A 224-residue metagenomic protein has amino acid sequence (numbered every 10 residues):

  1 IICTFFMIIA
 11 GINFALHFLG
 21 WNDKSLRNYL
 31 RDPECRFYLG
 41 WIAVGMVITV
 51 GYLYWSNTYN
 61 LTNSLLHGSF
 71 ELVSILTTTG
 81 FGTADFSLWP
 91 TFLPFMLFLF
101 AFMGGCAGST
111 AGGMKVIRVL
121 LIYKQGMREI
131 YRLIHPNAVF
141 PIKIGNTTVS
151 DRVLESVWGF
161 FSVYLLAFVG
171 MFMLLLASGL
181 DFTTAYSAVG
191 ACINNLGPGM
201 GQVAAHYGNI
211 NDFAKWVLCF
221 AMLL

Functional and structural regions predicted by a protein language model:
I1-L224: Membrane-proximal intracellular helices of multi-pass ion channels
